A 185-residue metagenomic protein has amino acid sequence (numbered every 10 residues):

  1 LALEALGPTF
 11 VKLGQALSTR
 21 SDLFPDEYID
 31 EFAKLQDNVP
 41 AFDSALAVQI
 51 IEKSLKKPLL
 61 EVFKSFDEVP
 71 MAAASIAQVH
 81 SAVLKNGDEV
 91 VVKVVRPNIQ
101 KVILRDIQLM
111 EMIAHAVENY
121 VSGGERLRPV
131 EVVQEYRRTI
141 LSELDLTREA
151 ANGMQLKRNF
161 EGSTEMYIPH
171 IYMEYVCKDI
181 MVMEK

Functional and structural regions predicted by a protein language model:
L1-K185: Broad phosphate/nucleotide-binding scaffolds in NTP-utilizing and phosphate-metabolizing enzymes
